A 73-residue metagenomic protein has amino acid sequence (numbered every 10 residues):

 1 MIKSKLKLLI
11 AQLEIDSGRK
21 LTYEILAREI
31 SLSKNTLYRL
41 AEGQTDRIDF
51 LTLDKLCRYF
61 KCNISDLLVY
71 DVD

Functional and structural regions predicted by a protein language model:
M1-I25: A short, Lys/Arg-rich alpha-helix, primarily the initiator
S4, N35, D49-L53: Short alpha-helical elements of helix-turn-helix
I10-A11, R39-A41: Short, contiguous strand/loop micro-motifs
I15-S17, G43-R47: Short helix-capping/hinge SLiMs at alpha-helix to coil transitions
R19-R39: Short alpha-helical DNA-recognition segment
L51-D66: DNA major-groove recognition helix of helix-turn-helix/homeodomain DNA-binding modules
L68-D73: Short, charged recognition helix plus adjacent turn of helix-turn-helix-like nucleic-acid-binding domains
